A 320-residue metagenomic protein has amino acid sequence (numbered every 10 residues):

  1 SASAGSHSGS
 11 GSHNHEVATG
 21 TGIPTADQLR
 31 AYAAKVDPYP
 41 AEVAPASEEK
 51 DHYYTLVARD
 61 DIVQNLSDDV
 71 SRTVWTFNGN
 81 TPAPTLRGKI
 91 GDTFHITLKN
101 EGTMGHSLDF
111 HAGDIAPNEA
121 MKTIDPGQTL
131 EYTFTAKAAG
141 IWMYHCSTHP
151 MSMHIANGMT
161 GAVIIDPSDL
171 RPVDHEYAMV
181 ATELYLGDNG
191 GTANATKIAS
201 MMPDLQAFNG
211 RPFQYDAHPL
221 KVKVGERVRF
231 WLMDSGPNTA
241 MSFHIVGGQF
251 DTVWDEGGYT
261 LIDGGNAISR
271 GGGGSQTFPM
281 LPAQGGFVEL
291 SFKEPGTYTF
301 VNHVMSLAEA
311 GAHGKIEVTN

Functional and structural regions predicted by a protein language model:
S1-N320: Copper-binding active sites and cupredoxin-like electron-transfer domains, recognizing His/Cys-rich ligand loops
